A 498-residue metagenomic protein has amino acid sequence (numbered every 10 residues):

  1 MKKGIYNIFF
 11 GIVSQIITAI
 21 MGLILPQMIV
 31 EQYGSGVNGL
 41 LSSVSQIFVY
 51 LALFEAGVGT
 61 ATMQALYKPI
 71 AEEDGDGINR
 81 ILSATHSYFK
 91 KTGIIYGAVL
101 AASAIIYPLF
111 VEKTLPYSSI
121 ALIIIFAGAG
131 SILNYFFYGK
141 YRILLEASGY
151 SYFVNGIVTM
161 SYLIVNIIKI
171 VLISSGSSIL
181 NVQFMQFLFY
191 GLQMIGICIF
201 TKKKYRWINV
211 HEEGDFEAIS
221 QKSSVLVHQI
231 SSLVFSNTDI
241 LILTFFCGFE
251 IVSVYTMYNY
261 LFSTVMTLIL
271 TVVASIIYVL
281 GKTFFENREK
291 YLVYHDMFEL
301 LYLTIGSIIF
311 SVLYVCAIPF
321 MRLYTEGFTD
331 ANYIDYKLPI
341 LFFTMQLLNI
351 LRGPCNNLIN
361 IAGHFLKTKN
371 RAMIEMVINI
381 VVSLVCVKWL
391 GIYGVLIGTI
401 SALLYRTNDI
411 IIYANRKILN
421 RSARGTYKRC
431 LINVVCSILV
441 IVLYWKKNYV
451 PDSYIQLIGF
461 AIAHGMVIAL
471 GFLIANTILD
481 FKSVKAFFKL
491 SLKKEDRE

Functional and structural regions predicted by a protein language model:
M1-G4, I179-Q183, I195-N237, L241 (+4 more regions): Interhelical loop/hinge segments that connect adjacent transmembrane helices in multipass membrane
K3-Y67, G97-S103, F126, N166 (+3 more regions): Signature of the first transmembrane helix
G4-I5, S131-I157, V171, L180 (+3 more regions): Membrane-interface junctions at transmembrane-helix termini in multi-pass inner-membrane proteins
S14-Q15, N155-K203, I219-Q221, H228 (+5 more regions): Hydrophobic alpha-helical transmembrane segments
Q27, A56-E72, F262-E299, C355-I361: Helix-loop junctions and terminal segments of transmembrane helices in multi-pass membrane transport/translocation
M28-A52, I81, I120, I179-L180 (+5 more regions): Interfacial/gating helices of multi-pass transporter permease domains
I106-A127, V315-Q346: Interfacial segments at transmembrane-helix termini and the short loops linking adjacent helices
Y444-E498: Membrane-proximal transmembrane or re-entrant/amphipathic helices at the cytosolic face
